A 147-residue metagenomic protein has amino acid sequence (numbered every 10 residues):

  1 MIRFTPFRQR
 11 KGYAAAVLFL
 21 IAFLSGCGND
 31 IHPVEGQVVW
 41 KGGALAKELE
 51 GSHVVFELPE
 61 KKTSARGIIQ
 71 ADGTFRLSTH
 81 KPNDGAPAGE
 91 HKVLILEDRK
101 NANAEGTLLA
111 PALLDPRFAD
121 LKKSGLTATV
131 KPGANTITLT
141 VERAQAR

Functional and structural regions predicted by a protein language model:
M1-G26: Sec-dependent bacterial lipoprotein signal peptides
C27-R147: Beta-strand-dominated extracellular/periplasmic modules and repeats in secreted or surface-exposed proteins
